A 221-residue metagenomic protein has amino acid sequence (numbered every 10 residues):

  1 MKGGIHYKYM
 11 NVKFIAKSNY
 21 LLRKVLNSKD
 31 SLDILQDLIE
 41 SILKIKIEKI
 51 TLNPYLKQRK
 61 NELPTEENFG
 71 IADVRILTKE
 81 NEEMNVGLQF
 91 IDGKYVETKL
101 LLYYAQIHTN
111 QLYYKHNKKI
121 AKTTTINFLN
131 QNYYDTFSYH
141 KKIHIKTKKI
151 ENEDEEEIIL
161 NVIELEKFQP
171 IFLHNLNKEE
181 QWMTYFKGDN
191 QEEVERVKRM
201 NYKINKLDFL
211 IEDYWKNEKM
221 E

Functional and structural regions predicted by a protein language model:
M1-E221: Elongated, amphipathic alpha-helical interaction scaffolds
